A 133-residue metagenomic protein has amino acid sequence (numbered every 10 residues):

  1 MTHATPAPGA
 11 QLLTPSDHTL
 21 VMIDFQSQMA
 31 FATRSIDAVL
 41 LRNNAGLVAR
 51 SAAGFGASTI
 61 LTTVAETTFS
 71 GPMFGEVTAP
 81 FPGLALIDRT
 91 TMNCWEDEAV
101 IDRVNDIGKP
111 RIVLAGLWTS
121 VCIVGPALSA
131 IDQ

Functional and structural regions predicted by a protein language model:
M1-T91: Active-site acidic carboxylates
S51-F55, L128-Q133: Alpha-helix C-terminal capping segments
R89-D132: Internal catalytic-core helix/loop-beta-alpha segment that presents or stabilizes conserved functional determinants
